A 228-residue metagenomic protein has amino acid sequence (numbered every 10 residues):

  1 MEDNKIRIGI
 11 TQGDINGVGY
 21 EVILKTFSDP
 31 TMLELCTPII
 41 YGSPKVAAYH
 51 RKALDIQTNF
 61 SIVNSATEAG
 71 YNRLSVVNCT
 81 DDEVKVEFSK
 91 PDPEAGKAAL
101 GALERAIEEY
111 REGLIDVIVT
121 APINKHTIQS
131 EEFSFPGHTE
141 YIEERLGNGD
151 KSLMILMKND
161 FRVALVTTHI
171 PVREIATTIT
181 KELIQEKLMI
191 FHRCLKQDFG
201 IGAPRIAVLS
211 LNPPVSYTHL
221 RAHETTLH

Functional and structural regions predicted by a protein language model:
M1-H138, E182-R221: Contiguous, glycine/small-aliphatic-enriched amphipathic segments in soluble metabolic enzymes
L35, S130-K158: Short, acidic/small-residue loops that bind anionic groups at enzyme active sites
V77, R162-H169, I175: Active-site-proximal beta-strand elements of phosphoester/diester hydrolases
Y141-E144, N148, V172-C194: Active-site glycine-rich loop that binds ribose-phosphate moieties when present
L156-A164, I206: Mobile beta-alpha loop/short-helix "lid" or hinge segments that flank ligand
T167-I170, S210-N212: Short, structured patches in soluble enzyme cores that scaffold and shape functional sites
A222-H228: A short, hydrophobic C-terminal helix/tail in secreted or cell-surface proteins
